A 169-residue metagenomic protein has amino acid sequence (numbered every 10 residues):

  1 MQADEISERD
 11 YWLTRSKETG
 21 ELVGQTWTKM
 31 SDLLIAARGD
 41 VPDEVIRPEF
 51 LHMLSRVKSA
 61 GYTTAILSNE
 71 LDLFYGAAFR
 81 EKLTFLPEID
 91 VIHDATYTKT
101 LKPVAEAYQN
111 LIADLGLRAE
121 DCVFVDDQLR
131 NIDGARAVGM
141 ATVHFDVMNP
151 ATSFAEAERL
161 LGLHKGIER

Functional and structural regions predicted by a protein language model:
M1-H52, S59-A60, L71, R159 (+1 more regions): N-terminal helical cap/lid subdomain that shapes the substrate entry/recognition surface in HAD-like hydrolases
L51, S55, L67, L71-R169: Asp-based, Mg2+/Mn2+-dependent phosphohydrolase catalytic module
T63: Glycan-recognition surfaces in beta-rich domains, encompassing non-catalytic CBMs and lectin-like receptor-binding
